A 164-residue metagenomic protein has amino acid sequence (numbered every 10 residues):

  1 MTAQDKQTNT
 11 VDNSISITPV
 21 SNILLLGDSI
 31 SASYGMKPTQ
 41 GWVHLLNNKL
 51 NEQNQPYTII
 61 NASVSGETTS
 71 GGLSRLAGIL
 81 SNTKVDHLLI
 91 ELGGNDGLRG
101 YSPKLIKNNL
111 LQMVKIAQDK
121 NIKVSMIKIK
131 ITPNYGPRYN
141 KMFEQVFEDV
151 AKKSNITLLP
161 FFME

Functional and structural regions predicted by a protein language model:
D5-S65, R75-K84: Serine-esterase "nucleophile elbow" of acetyl-processing enzymes
A32, T68, P133: Flexible, glycine-rich phosphate/dinucleotide-binding loops and adjacent beta-alpha linkers at cofactor/substrate
M36-Q40, S65-E67, L98-Y101, N155: Short, exposed beta-strand "edge-strand" segments with a Pro/Gly-rich flavor and a Y/T-containing core
S63, T69-G71, G93: Subtilisin-like peptidase catalytic core
L73-E164: Alpha-helical cap/lid subdomain in secreted, periplasmic, or secretory-pathway luminal O-acyl-processing enzymes
